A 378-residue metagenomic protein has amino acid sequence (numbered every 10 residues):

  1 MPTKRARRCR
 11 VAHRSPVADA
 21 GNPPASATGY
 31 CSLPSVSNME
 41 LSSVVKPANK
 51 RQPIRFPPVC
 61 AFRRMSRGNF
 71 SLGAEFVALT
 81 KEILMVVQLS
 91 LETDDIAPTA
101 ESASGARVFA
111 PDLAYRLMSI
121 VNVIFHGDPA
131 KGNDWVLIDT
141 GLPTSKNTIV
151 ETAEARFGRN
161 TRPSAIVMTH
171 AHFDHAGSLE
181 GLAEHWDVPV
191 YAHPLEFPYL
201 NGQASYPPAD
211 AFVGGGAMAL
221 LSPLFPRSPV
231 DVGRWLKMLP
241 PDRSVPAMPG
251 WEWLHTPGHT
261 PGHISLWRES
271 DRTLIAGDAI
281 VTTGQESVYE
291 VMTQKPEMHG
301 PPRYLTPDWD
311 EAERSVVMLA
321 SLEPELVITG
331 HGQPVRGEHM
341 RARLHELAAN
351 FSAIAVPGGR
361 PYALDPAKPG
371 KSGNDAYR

Functional and structural regions predicted by a protein language model:
S15, G21, S26-S37, S42-S43 (+1 more regions): Intrinsically disordered, low-complexity segments enriched in small polar residues
Q88-I96, E196-H255, P302, T306-P307 (+1 more regions): Metallo-beta-lactamase
P98-R159, L266-G277, T282: Conserved beta-strand hairpin/beta-sheet module of binuclear metal-dependent hydrolase folds, prominently
V136-I138, V167, V190, T273-I275 (+1 more regions): Residue-level marker for buried hydrophobic side chains located in beta-strands that build the well-ordered beta-sheet
L142-T144, G250-P257, P261-H339: Metallo-beta-lactamase
K146-A192, E196: Active-site metal-binding motif and surrounding structural segment of the metallo-beta-lactamase
A349-R378: C-terminal regulatory/interaction regions
